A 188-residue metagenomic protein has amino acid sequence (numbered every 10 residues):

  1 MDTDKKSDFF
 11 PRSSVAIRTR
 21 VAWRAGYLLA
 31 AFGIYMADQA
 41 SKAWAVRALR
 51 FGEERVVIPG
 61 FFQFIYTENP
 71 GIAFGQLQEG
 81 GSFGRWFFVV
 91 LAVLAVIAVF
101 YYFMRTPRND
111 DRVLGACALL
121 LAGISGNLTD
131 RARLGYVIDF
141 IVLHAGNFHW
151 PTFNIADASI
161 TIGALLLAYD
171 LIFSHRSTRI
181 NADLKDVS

Functional and structural regions predicted by a protein language model:
D2-S188: Alpha-helical transmembrane bundles and membrane-interface segments of multipass inner-membrane proteins
